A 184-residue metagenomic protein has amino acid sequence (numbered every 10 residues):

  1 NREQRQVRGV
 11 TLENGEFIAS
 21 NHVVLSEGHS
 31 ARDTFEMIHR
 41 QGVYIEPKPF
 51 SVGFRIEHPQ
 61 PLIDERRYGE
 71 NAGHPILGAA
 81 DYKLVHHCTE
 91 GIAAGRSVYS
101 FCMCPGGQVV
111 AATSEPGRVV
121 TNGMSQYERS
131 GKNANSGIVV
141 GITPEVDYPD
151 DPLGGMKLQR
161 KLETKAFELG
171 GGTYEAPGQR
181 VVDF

Functional and structural regions predicted by a protein language model:
N1-F184: Residues forming the flavin
